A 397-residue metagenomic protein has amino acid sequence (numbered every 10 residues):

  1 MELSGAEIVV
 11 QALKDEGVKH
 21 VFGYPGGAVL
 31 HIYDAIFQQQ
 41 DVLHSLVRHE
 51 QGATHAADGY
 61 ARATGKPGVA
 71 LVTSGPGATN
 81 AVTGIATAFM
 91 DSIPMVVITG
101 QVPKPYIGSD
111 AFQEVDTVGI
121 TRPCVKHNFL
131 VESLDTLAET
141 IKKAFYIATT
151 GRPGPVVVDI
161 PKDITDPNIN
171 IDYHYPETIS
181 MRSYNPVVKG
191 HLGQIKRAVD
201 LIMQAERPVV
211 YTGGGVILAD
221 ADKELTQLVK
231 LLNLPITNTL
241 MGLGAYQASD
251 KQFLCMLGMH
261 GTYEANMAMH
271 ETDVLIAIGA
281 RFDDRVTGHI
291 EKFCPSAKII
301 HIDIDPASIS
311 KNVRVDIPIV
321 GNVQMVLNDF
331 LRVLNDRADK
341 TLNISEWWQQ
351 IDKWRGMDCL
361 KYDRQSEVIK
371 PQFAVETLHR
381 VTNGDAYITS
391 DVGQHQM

Functional and structural regions predicted by a protein language model:
A6-V10, K14-K19, I32-I36, Q350-M397: Active-site diphosphate/adenylate-binding microenvironment
K19-D58, G190-H191, R197-L275, T377-M397: Anionic-ligand anchoring segments at beta-strand to alpha-helix junctions in alpha/beta enzyme folds, i.e., glycine
K19-F22, V42-S45, A63-V102, Y211-G214 (+1 more regions): A short, small-residue-rich loop immediately preceding and capping a beta-strand
A28, V102-P103, I160-D166, G214-V216 (+2 more regions): Glycine-rich beta-alpha junction loops
A35-D41, I98, I120-K126, I171-S183 (+2 more regions): Gly-rich Lys/Arg/Thr-decorated short loops/hinges at beta-loop-alpha junctions or inter-strand turns that position
T99-T140, G242-Q349: Glycine-rich, acidic loop regions that bind phosphate or pyrophosphate groups
I147-Q204: Conformationally flexible catalytic loops at phosphate/diphosphate-handling active centers
H174-A198, D339-I369: Long, charged amphipathic helices and adjacent flexible linkers at domain junctions
